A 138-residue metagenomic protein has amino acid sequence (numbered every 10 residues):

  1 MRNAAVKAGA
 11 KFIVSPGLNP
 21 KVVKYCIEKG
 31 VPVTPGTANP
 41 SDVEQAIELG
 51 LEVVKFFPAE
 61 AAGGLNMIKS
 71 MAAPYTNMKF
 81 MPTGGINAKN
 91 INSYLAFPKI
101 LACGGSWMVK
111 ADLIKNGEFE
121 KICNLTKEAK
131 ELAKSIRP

Functional and structural regions predicted by a protein language model:
M1-A8, S41-L49, N66, A73 (+1 more regions): Catalytic cores of alpha/beta
R2-N3, G9-L18, P32-V43, E52-E60: Catalytic beta/alpha-barrel core
K7-I13, I27-T34, E48-V53, P74-M78 (+1 more regions): Glycine-enriched alpha-helix->loop->beta-strand junction motifs that scaffold or abut catalytic
P16-V22, K55-L65, K99-K121: Glycine-rich phosphate-binding active-site loops on the catalytic face of alpha/beta enzymes
V22, C26, D42, I68: Aromatic/hydrophobic pocket-lining residues that form π-stacking "cages" and hydrophobic walls in ligand
C26-V31, D112-P138: C-terminal helical cap(s) of enzyme catalytic domains, especially alpha/beta-barrels
A73-N77, A96-K99, K127, E131-P138: Generic secondary-structure signature for well-ordered alpha-helical cores
T76-N77, I91-N92, C123: C-terminal output/effector regions of signal-responsive regulators
